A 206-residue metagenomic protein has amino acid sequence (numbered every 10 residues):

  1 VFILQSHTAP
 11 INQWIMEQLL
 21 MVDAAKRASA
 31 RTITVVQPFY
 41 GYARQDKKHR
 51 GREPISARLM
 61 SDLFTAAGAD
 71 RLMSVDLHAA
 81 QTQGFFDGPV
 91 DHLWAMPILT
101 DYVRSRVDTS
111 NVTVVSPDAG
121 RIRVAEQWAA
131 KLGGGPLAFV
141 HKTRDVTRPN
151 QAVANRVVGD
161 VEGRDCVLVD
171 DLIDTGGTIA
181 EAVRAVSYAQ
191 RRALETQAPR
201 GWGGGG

Functional and structural regions predicted by a protein language model:
V1-G206: PRPP-associated nucleotide enzymes
